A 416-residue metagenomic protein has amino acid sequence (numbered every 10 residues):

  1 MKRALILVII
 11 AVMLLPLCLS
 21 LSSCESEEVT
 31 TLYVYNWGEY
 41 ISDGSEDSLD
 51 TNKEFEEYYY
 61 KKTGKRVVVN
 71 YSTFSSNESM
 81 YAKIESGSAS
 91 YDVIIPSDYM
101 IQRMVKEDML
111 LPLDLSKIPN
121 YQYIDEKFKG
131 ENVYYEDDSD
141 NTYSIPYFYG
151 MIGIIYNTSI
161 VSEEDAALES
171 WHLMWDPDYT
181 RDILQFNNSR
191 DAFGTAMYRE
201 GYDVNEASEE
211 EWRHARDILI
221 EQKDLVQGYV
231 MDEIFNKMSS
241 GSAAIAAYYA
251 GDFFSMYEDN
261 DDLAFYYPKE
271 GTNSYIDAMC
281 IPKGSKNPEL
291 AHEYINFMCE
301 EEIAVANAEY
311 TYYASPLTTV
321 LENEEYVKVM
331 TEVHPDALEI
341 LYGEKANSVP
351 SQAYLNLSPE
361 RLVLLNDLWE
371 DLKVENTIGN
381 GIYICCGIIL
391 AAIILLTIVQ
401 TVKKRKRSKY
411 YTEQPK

Functional and structural regions predicted by a protein language model:
L17-T30, V402-R405: Sec-dependent signal peptide cleavage junction
E25-R103, E107, N236, T377-N380: Early extracytoplasmic/lumenal segment of secretory-pathway proteins
Y35-L49, S90-S242: Extracytoplasmic ligand-binding site segments that recognize negatively charged/polar headgroups
M100-R103, S239, I245-D262: A ligand-binding cleft/hinge motif common to bilobed small-molecule-binding domains
V105-L113, D138-N141, L225, S255-Y267 (+1 more regions): Ligand-binding "clamshell"
Y123, W212-E221, D259-K283: Periplasmic-binding protein-like
P282-V349: Mature extracytoplasmic/periplasmic domains
Y342-K416: Conserved C-terminal helix/tail region of periplasmic/extracytoplasmic solute-binding proteins
